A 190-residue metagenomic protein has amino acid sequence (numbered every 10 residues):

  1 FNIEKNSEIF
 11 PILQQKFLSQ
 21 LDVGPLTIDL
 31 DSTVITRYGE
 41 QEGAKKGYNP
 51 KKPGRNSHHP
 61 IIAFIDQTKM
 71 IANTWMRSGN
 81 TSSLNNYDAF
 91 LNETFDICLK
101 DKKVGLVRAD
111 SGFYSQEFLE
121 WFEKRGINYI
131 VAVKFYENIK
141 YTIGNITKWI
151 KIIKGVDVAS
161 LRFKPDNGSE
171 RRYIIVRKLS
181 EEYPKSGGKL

Functional and structural regions predicted by a protein language model:
F1-I62: Active-site-proximal, Lys/Arg-enriched surface segment that forms a nucleic-acid-binding/basic interface patch
E8-Q15, S32-T33, N92, I152-I153 (+1 more regions): Extended mixed-charge, aromatic/glycine-enriched low-complexity segments
G24-I35, K69, V104-Y114, Y129: Short, conserved catalytic/metal-binding motifs centered on acidic residues
S32-V34, I65, N73-S78, S111 (+2 more regions): Short, structured patches in soluble enzyme cores that scaffold and shape functional sites
Y38-G43, A72-M76, N86, Q116-W121 (+1 more regions): Short acidic, glycine/serine/threonine-rich loops at helix termini
P50-K100: Electropositive, glycine- and tryptophan-enriched low-complexity nucleic-acid-binding patches
T81-N138: Domain-level cores of phosphate- or acyl-group-handling catalytic modules
N128-L190: An anionic, glycine-rich sequence signature occurring as long contiguous blocks
